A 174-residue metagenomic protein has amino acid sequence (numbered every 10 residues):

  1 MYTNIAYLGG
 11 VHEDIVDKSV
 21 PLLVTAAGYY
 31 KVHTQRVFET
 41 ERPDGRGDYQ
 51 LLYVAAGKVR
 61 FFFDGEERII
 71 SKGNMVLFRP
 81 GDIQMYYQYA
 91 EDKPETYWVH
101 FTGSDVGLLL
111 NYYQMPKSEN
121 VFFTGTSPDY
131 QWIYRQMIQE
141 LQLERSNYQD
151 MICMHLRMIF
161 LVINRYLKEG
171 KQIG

Functional and structural regions predicted by a protein language model:
M1-R68, S118: Generic protein-terminus/edge-of-domain signal
Q35-F38, K72-G73, G81-I83, E91: Tight coil/turn sites that cap or link beta-strands
K58-R60, M75-V76, G81-Y86, V106-G107: Histidine-centered metal-chelating micro-motifs
G65-R79: Short acidic-glycine-tyrosine-enriched beta hairpin
E67, G81-D105: Ligand-binding loop in jelly-roll beta-barrel domains
G103-V121: Double-stranded beta-helix
S104, T124-G174: An amphipathic alpha-helical interaction segment
